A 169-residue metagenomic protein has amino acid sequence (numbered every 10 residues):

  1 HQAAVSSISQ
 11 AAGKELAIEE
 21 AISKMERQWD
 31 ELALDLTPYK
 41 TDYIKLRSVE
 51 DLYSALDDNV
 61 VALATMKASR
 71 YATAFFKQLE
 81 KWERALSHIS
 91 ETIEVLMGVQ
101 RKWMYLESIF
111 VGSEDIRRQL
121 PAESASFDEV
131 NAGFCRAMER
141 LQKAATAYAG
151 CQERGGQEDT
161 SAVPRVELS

Functional and structural regions predicted by a protein language model:
H1-S169: Extended amphipathic alpha-helical elements
